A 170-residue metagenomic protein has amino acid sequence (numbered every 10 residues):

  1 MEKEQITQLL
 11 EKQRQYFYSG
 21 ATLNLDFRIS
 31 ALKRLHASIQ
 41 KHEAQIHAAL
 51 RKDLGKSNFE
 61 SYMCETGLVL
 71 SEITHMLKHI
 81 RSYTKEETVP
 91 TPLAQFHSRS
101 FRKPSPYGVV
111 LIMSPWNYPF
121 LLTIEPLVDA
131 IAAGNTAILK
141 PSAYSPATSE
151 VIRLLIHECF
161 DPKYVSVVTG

Functional and structural regions predicted by a protein language model:
M1-F101: N-terminal Rossmann-like NAD(P)+-binding subdomain of aldehyde/semialdehyde dehydrogenases
L93-G170: Rossmann-like NAD(P) dinucleotide-binding subdomain of oxidoreductase/dehydrogenase enzymes
